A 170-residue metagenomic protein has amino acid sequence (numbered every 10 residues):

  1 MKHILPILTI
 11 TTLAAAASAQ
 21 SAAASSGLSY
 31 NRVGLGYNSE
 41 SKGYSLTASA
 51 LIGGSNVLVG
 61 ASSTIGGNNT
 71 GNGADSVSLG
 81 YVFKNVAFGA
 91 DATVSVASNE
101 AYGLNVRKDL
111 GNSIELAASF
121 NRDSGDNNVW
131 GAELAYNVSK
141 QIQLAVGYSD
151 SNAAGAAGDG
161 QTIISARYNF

Functional and structural regions predicted by a protein language model:
K2-F170: Outer-membrane beta-barrel proteins
